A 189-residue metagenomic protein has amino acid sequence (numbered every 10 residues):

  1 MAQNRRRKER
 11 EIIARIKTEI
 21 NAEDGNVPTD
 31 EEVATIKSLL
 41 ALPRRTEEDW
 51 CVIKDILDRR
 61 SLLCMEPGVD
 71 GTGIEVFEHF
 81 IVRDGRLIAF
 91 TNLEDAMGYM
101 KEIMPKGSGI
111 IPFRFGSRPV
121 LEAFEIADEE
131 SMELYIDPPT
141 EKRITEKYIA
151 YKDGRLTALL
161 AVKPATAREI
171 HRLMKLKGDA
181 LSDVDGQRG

Functional and structural regions predicted by a protein language model:
A2-G189: An interfacial alpha-helical scaffold signature
